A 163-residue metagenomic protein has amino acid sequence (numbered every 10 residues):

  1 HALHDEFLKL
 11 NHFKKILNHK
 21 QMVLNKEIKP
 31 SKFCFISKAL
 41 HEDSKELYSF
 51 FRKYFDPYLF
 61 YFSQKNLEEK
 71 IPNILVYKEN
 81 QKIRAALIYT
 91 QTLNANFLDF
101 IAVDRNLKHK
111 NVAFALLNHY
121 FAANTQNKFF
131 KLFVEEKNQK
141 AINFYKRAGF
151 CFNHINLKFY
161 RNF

Functional and structural regions predicted by a protein language model:
H1-D5, K131-I142, K158-F163: Conserved beta-strand-loop-alpha-helix junction that forms the acyl-donor binding cleft
H1-F33, N156-R161: Acyl-donor-binding surface of acyltransferase catalytic domains
L17-N18, R84-A85, A113, H154: A structural microfeature
H19, K29-Y58: Short amphipathic alpha-helix that is part of the acyltransferase structural core
A39, I101-V103, V134: Hydrophobic adenine-recognition pocket in adenosine-nucleotide-binding enzymes
L59-A102: A conserved beta-strand-loop-helix scaffold within acyl/acetyltransferase catalytic domains
V103, H109-A122, I142-R147: Conserved acetyl-CoA-binding loop-helix of GNAT-fold acetyltransferases
N127-F129: Short, high-confidence coil segments that cap the C-terminus of an alpha-helix and link into the following beta-strand
